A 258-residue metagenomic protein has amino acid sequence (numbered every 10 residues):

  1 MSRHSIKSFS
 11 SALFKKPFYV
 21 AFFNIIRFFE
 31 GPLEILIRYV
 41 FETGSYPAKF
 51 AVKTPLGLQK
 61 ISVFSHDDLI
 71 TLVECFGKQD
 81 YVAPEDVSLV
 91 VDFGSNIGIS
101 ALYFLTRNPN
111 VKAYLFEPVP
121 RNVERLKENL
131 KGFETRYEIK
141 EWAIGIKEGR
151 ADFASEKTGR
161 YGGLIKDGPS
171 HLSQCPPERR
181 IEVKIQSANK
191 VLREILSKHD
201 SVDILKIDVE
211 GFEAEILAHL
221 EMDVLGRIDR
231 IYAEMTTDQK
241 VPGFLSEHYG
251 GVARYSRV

Functional and structural regions predicted by a protein language model:
M1-V258: Phosphate/nucleotide-binding beta-alpha loop and adjacent structural elements of enzyme active sites
